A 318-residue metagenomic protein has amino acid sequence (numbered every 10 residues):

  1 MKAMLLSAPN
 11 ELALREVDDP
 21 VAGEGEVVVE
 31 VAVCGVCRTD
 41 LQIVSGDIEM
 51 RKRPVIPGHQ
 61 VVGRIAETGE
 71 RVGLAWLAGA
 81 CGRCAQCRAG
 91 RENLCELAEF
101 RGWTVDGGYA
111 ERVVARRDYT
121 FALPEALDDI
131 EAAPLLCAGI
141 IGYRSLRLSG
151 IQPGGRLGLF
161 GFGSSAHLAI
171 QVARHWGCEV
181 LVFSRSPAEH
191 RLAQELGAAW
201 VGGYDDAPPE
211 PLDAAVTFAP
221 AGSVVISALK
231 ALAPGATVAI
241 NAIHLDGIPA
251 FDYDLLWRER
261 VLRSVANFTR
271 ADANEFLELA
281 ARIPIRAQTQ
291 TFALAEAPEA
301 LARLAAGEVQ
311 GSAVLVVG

Functional and structural regions predicted by a protein language model:
S7, D18-D19, R51-G58, A75 (+3 more regions): Short Gly/Pro-enriched turn/cap motifs at secondary-structure boundaries
D18-C34, D47-A85, P124-L127: Glycine-rich beta-strand-centered segment in the early N-terminal region that forms part of a ligand/cofactor-binding
Q60, E70-R71, Q86, R112 (+3 more regions): Residue-level marker of beta-strand positions
R71, E125-D205: Mid-domain Rossmann-like dinucleotide-binding core that forms the NAD(H)/NADP(H) cofactor-binding site
A80-F160: NAD(P)H dinucleotide-binding glycine-rich loop of Rossmann-like/cofactor-binding domains, especially the beta1-alpha1
S149, L181, P187-V261: Glycine-rich cofactor phosphate-binding loops and adjacent beta1-alpha1 units of small-molecule cofactor enzyme domains
N241-L245, V265-F268, F292: Short strand-turn motif at the edge of the Rossmann-like AdoMet-binding core
R270-G318: C-terminal hydrophobic helical "lid"/dimerization subdomain of Rossmann-like NAD(P)H-dependent oxidoreductases
